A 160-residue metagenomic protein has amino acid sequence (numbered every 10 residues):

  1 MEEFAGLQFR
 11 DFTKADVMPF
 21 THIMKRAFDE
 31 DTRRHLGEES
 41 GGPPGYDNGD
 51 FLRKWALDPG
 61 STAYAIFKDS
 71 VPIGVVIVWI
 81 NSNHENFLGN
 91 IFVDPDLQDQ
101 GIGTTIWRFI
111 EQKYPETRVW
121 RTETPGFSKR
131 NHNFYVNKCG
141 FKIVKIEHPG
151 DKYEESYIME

Functional and structural regions predicted by a protein language model:
Q8-H22, D31: A short beta-loop-alpha structural element at the N-terminal edge of CoA-dependent acyl/N-acetyltransferase catalytic
F28-L52, S61: Conserved GNAT-fold acetyl-CoA-binding loop/helix
A63-A65, V71-I80, F87, F92: Conserved beta-strand in the GNAT
I80-G89, Q98, E116, Y153: A conserved beta-turn-beta hairpin within the catalytic core of GNAT-like acetyltransferases that forms part
I91-Q98, T124-G126: A short, internal acetyl-CoA/4′-phosphopantetheine-binding micro-motif in the GNAT/acyltransferase core
V93, D99-Q112, N137: Conserved acetyl-CoA-binding loop-helix of GNAT-fold acetyltransferases
W107, K113-G126: Conserved GNAT acetyl-CoA-binding A-motif
R121-F127, H132, V136-Y157: Conserved catalytic-core motifs of GNAT/GCN5-like acyltransferases
